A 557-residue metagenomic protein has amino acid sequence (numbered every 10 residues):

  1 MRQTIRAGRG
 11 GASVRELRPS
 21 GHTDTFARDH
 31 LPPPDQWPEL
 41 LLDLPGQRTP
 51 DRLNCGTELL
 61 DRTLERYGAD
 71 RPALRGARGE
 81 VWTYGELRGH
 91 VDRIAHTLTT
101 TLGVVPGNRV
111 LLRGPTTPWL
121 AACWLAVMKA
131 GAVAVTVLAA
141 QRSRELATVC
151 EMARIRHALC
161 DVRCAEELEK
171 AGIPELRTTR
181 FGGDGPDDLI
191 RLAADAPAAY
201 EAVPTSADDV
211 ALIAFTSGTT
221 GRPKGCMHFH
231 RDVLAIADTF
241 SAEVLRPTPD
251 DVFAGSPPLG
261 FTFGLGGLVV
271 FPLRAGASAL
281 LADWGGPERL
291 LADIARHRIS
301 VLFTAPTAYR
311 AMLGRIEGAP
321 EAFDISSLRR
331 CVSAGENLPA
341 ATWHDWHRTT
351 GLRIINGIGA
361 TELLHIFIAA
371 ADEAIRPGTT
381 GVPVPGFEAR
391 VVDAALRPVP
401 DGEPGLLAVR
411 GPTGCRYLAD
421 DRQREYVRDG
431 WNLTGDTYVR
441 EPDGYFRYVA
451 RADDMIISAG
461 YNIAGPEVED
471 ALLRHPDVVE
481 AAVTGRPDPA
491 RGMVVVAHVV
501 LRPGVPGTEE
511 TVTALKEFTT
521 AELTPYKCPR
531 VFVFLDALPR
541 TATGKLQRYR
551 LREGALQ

Functional and structural regions predicted by a protein language model:
R2-F26, L125, K129-L192, L501-P503: Structural core segment of the AMP-binding/adenylate-forming
D70, R180, A196-F215, R222 (+1 more regions): Conserved pre-ATP/AMP-binding loop-to-beta segment of ANL
E80, T97-Q141, P258, N462: Conserved AMP-binding/adenylate-forming
V81-G85, P204, A211-D238: Conserved AMP-binding A3 loop
G131, L234-V252, L259-V301, R315: Conserved AMP-binding/adenylation subdomain of ANL enzymes
Q141, A158-D161, L302, G411 (+4 more regions): AMP-binding/adenylate-forming catalytic core of the ANL superfamily
I299-T304, R315-R376, E388: Gly/Ser/Thr-rich phosphate-binding loop
V382-G386, A395-D429, Y461-I463: Conserved ATP/PPi-binding loop(s) of AMP-dependent carboxylate-activating enzymes
